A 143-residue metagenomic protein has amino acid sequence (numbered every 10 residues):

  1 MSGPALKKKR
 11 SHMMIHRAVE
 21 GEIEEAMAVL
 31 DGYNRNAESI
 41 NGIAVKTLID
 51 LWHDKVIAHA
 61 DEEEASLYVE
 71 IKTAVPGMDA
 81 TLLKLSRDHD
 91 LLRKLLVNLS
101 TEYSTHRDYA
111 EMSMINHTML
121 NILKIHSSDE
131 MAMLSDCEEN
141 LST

Functional and structural regions predicted by a protein language model:
M1-T143: Small-residue-biased structural context
